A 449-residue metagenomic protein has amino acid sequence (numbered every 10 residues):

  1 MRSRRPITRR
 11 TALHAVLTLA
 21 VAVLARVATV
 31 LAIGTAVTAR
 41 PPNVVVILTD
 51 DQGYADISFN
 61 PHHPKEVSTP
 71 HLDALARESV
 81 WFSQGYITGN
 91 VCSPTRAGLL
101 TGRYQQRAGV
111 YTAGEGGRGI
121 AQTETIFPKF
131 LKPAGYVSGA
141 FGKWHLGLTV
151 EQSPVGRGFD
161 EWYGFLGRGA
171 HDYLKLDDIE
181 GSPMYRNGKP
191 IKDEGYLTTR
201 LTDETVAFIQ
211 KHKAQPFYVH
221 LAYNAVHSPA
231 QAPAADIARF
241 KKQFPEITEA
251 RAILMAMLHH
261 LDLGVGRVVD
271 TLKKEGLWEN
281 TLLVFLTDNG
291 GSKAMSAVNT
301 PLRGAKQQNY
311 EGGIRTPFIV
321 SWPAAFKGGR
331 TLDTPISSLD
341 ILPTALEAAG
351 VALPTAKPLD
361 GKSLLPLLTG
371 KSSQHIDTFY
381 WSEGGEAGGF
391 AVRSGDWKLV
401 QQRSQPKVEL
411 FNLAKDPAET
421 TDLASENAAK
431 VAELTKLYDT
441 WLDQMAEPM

Functional and structural regions predicted by a protein language model:
R2, A12-A20, A32-E409, L413-M449: Formylglycine-dependent sulfatase
R4-L13, V27: Twin-arginine (Tat) signal peptide motif
A22-T29: Hydrophobic alpha-helical membrane-insertion segments, chiefly the h-region of N-terminal signal peptides
